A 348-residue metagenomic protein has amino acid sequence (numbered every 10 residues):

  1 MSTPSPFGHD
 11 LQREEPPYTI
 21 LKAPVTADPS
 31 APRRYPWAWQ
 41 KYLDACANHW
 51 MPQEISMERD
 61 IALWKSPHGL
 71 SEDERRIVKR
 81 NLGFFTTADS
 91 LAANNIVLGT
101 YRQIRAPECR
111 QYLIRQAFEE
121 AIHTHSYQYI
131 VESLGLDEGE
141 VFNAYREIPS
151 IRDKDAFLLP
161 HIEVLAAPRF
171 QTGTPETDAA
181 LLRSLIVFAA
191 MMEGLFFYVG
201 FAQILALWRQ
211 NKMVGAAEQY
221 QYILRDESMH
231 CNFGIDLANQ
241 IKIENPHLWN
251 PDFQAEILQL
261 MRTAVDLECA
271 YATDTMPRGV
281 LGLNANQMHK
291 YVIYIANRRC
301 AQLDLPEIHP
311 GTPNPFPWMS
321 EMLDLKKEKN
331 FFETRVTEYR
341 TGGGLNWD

Functional and structural regions predicted by a protein language model:
S2-D348: Non-heme di-metal
